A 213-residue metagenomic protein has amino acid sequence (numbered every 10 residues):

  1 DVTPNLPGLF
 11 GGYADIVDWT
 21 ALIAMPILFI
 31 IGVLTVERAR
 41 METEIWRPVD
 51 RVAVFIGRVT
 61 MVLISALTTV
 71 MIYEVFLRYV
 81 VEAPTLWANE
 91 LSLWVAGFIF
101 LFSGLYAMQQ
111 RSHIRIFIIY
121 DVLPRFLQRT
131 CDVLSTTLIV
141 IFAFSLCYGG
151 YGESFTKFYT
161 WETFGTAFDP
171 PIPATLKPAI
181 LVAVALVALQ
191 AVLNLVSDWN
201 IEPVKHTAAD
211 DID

Functional and structural regions predicted by a protein language model:
D1-D213: Alpha-helical transmembrane segments and membrane-interface helix-loop junctions in multi-pass membrane proteins
